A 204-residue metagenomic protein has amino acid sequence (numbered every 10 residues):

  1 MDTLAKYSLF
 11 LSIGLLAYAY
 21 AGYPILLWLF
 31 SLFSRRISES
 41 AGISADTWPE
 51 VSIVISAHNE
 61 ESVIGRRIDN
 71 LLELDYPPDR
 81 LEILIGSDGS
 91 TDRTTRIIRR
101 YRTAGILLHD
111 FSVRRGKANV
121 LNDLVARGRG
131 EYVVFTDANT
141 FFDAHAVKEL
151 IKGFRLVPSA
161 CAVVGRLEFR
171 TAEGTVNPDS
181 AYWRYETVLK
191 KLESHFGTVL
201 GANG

Functional and structural regions predicted by a protein language model:
M1-S44, Y185, S194: N-terminal membrane-anchoring/stem segments of glycan-assembly enzymes
P49-S52, E82: Cell-envelope/extracellular polymer assembly enzymes that use nucleotide-activated donors
S52, N70, P77, S87-T95 (+2 more regions): A conserved acidic beta->alpha catalytic loop
S62-R66, R80, T91-R100, H145: Acidic helix N-cap motif at the loop->helix transition within catalytic regions of sugar-transfer enzymes
P78-I85, T95-R127, R166, G174 (+3 more regions): Conserved donor nucleotide-binding strand/loop of the catalytic core
R93, I97, D137-G153: Acidic donor-binding/catalytic loop of UDP-sugar-dependent glycosyltransferases, especially processive GT2
V133: Short aromatic/hydrophobic "clamp" motif used to bind/position activated sugar donors
A144-N177: Conserved donor NDP-sugar-binding/catalytic core segment of glycosyltransferases
